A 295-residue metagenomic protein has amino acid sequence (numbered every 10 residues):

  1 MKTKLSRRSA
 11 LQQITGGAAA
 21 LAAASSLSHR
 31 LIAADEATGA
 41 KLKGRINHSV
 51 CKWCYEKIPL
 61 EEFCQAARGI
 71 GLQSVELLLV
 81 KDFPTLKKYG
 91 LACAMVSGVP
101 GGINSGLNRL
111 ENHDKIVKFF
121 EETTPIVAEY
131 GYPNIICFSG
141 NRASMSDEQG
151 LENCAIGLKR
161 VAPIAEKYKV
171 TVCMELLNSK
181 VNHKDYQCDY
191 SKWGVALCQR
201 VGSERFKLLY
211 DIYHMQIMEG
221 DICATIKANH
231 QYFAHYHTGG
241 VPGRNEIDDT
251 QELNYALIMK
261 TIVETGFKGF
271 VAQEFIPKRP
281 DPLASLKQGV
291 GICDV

Functional and structural regions predicted by a protein language model:
K2-R68, Y132-P133, C188-Y210, H214-V295: Histidine-acidic metal/acid-base catalytic patches
I14-S26, A40-L42, G106-K207, I217 (+1 more regions): Active-site acidic/histidine proton-transfer and metal-coordination neighborhood in alpha/beta enzyme cores
S49-K57, N104-K115: Active-site mouth loops of central-metabolism enzymes
C54-E56, L79-K81, V99-G101, N141-A143 (+4 more regions): Active-site-proximal loop/turn and secondary-structure-junction residues that shape catalytic pockets, frequently
F63-D82: Catalytic domains of carbohydrate-active enzymes, especially glycoside hydrolases
P84-V96: Short acidic, glycine/proline-enriched helix-loop-strand junctions
